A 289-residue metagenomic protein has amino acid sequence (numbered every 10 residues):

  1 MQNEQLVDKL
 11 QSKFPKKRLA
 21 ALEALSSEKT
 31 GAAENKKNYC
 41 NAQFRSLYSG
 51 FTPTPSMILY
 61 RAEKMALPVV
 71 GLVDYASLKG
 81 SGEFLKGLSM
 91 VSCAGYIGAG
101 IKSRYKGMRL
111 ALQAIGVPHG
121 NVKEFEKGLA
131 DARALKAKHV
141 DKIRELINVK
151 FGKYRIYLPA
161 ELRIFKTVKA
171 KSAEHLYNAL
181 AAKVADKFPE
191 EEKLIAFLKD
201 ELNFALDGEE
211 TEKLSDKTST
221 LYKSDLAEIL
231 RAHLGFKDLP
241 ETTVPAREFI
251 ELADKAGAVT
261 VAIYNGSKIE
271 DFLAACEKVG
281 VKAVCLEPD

Functional and structural regions predicted by a protein language model:
M1-E34: Histidine-rich, glycine-flanked metal-binding segment
M1-Q5, E23, D141-L234: Extended, charge-rich helix/loop segments that form flexible, surface "patches" used to engage negatively charged
S27-N35, L221-V244: Intrinsically disordered, low-complexity acidic Ser/Thr-rich regulatory segments
N35-K171, H175, V279-D289: A metal-dependent hydrolase metal-coordination microenvironment
A62, A253, A275-C276: Generic structural signal for hydrophobic
S77-G87, T242-R247, I269-E270: Active-site-adjacent beta->alpha loops and helix N-cap segments on the catalytic face of soluble alpha/beta enzymes
I229-S267: Conserved, well-ordered alpha-helix/loop/beta-strand core segments that scaffold catalytic motifs
V261, G266-D289: Long, positively charged, glycine-interspersed low-complexity recognition regions
